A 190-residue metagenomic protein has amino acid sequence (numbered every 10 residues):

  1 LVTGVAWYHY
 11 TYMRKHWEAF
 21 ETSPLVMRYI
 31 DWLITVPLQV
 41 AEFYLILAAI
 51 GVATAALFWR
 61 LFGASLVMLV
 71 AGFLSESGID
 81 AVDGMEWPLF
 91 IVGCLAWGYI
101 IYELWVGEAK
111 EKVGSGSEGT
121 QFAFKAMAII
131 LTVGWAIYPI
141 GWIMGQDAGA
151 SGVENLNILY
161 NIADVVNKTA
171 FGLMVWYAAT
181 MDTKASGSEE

Functional and structural regions predicted by a protein language model:
L1-Y12, G134-M144: Hydrophobic alpha-helical transmembrane segments of multi-pass membrane proteins
Y10, F20, Y29-F62, F73-S77: Internal transmembrane alpha-helix with an interfacial aromatic "cap," most often the third helix
T11-H16, F73-A81, I143-G149: Juxtamembrane "helix-exit" motif on the non-cytosolic side of transmembrane helices
E21-L33, N157-I162: Short aromatic-rich membrane-water interface segments that cap or initiate transmembrane helices in multi-pass membrane
E42-L45, A71, L95-E118, V133 (+1 more regions): Alpha-helical transmembrane segments in multipass membrane proteins, preferentially the mid-helix core
A55-R60, W87, G107-V133: Membrane-helix boundary/juxtamembrane motif in polytopic membrane proteins
S77-V106: Extracellular-loop-to-transmembrane junctions of the mid-late helices
E103-V106, A126-E190: C-terminal transmembrane-bundle signature of multipass membrane proteins, characterized by strong activation on
